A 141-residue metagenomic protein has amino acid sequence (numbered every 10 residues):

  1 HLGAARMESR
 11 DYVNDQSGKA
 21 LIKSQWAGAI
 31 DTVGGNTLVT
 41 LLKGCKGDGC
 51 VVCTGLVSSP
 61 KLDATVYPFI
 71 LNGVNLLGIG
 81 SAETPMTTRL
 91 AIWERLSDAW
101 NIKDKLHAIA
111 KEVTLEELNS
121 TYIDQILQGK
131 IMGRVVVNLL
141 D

Functional and structural regions predicted by a protein language model:
H1-N36: Adenosine-nucleotide cofactor-binding segment
R6-M7, L76-G78, E112, R134-V136: Conserved beta-strand scaffold positions in the cores of enzyme catalytic domains, especially in NTP/NDP-utilizing
D11-V13, V33, V57, T87 (+1 more regions): Short beta->alpha linker loops
Q16-G18, N36-T40, E117, T121: Short acidic active-site motifs
A27-I30, V51-C53, G78, H107-A110: Short catalytic-loop micro-motif centered on adjacent basic/acidic residues
A29, L41, L76, L118 (+1 more regions): Terminal peptide-recognition signature
N36-I102: Glycine-rich phosphate-binding loop and adjacent beta-alpha segment of Rossmann(oid) nucleotide-cofactor-binding
T87-D141: C-terminal hydrophobic helical "lid"/dimerization subdomain of Rossmann-like NAD(P)H-dependent oxidoreductases
